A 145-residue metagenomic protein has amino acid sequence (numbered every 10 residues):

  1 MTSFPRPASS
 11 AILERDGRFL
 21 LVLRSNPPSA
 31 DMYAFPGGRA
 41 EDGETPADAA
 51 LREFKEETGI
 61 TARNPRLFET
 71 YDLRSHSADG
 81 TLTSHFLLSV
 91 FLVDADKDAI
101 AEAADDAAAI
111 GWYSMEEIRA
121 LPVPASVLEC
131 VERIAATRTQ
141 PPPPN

Functional and structural regions predicted by a protein language model:
M1-L20, R39, L88: Conserved N-terminal beta-strand and adjoining loop/helix that marks the start of the Nudix/MutT-like hydrolase domain
S3-P5, M32, G80-L87, A104-A107: A generic structural micro-feature
L13-E14, L21, V93-A95, W112: Conserved hydrophobic "DFG−1" position in protein kinase catalytic cores
R18-E56: Conserved Nudix-box catalytic region and its N-terminal flanking loop in Nudix hydrolases and closely related
T61-T70: A short coil-to-beta-strand element that immediately follows conserved catalytic motifs
Y71-A99, I134: Active-site-adjacent beta-strand/loop module that shapes the phosphate/pyrophosphate-binding cleft
L92, A101-I134: NUDIX/MutT-family hydrolases
T139-N145: Acidic/histidine-enriched, glycine/proline-rich intrinsically disordered or flexible terminal extensions
